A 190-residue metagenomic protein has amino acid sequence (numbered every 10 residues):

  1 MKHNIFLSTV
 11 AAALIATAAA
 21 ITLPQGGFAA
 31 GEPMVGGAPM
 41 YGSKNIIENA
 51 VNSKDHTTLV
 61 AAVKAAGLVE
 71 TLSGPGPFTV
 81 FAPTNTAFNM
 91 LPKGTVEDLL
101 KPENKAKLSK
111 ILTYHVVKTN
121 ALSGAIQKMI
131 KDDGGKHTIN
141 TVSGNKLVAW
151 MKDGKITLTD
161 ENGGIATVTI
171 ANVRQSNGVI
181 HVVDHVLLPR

Functional and structural regions predicted by a protein language model:
M1-A13: Bacterial N-terminal signal peptides that target proteins for export
H3-N4, I21-R190: Mature, structured domains of secreted/extracytosolic soluble proteins
A11-T22: Bacterial N-terminal signal peptides
